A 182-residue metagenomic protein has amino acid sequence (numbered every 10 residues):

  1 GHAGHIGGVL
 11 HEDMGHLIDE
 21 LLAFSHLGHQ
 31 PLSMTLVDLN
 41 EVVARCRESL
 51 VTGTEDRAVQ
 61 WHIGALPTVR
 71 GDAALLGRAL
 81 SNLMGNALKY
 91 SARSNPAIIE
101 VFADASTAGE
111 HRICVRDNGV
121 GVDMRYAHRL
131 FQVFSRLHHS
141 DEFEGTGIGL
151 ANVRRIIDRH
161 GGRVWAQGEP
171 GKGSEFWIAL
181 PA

Functional and structural regions predicted by a protein language model:
G28-S33, T68-G71: Conserved micro-motifs of the catalytic ATP-binding
S33-E48, E100: A conserved beta-strand-to-alpha-helix junction within the catalytic ATP-binding
A87-S91: Short helix-loop "hinge" at the ATP-lid/N-box region of the Bergerat-fold HATPase_c
I98-G109: Short beta-strand/loop element within the Bergerat-fold HATPase_c
V122-F134: Short conserved segment of the HATPase_c
G149, V153: Short alpha-helical Gxxx[C/S/T] motif in the catalytic ATP-binding
I157-D158: Detector for a conserved hydrophobic position within an alpha-helical segment of the HATPase_c
G161-Q167: Glycine-rich ATP-binding loops of the HATPase_c
